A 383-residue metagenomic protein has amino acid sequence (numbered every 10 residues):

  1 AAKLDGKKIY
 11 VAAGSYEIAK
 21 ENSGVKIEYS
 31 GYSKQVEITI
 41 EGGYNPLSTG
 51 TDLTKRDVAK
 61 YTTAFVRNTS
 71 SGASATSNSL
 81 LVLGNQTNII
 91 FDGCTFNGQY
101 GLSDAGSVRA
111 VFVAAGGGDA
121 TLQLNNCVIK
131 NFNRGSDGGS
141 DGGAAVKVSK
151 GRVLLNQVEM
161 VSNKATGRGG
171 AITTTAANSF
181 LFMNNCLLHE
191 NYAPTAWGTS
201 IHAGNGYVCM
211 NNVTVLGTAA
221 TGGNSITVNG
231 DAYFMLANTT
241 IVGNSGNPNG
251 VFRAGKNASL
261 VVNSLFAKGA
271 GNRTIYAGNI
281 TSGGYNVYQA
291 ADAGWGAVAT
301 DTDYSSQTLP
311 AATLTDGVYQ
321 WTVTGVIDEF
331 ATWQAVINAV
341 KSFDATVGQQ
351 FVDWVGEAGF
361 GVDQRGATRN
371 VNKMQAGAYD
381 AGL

Functional and structural regions predicted by a protein language model:
A1-K20, E37-P46: Glycine-rich repeat segments that build the extracellular carbohydrate-interaction surface of secreted and virion
K8-A12, T39-G43, I90-T95, Q123 (+2 more regions): Residues within well-ordered beta-strands of beta-sheet-rich folds
A19-G31, Q35-I38, L53-R56, A110-G116 (+6 more regions): Predominantly extracellular beta-rich ligand-binding scaffolds that present long acidic/polar faces for carbohydrate
Q35-A105, N131-N133, K164, T300: Right-handed parallel beta-helix/beta-spiral solenoid domain characteristic of secreted/periplasmic
W354-G356: Short, small/polar residue-rich loop motifs at catalytic or cofactor-binding pockets
D363: Short, acidic, Ser/Thr-enriched surface-loop or helix-capping motifs
